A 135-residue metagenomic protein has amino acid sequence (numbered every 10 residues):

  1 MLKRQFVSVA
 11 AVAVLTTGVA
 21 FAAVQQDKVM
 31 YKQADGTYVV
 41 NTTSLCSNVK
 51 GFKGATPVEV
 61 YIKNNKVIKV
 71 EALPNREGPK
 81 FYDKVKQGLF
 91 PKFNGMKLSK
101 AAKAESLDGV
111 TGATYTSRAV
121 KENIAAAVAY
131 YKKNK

Functional and structural regions predicted by a protein language model:
M1-A10: Bacterial N-terminal signal peptides that target proteins for export
V7-S8, G18-R118, E122-K135: Flexible, solvent-exposed loop/hinge segments and secondary-structure transition points
A13-V14: Repetitive helical segments and hydrophobic/amphipathic motifs
